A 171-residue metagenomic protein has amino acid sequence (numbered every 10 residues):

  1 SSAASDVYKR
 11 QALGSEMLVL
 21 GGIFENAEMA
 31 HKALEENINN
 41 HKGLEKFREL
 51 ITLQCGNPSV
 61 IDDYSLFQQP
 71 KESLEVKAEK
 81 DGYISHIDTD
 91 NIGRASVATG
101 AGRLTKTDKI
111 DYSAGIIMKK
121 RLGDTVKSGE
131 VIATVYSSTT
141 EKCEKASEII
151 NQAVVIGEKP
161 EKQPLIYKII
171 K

Functional and structural regions predicted by a protein language model:
S1-Y8: Short, small-residue-biased leader/transition segments that mark boundaries at the very start of proteins
R10-L13, M17-E72: Anionic-ligand-binding alpha/beta catalytic cores of soluble enzymes and soluble regulatory domains that recognize
L20-E25, A114-T125: Short histidine-centered loop motifs in beta-beta connectors
E75-V76, G93-I116: Short beta-strand-turn/beta-hairpin segments enriched in glycine/proline and small hydrophobics that form edge-strand
L104-T105, I117, G123-T139, E144-S147: Short hydrophobic beta/alpha edge segments that flank linear recognition/processing sites
E144-G157: Short, compositionally biased
G157-K171: Glycine- and charge-enriched low-complexity intrinsically disordered segments
